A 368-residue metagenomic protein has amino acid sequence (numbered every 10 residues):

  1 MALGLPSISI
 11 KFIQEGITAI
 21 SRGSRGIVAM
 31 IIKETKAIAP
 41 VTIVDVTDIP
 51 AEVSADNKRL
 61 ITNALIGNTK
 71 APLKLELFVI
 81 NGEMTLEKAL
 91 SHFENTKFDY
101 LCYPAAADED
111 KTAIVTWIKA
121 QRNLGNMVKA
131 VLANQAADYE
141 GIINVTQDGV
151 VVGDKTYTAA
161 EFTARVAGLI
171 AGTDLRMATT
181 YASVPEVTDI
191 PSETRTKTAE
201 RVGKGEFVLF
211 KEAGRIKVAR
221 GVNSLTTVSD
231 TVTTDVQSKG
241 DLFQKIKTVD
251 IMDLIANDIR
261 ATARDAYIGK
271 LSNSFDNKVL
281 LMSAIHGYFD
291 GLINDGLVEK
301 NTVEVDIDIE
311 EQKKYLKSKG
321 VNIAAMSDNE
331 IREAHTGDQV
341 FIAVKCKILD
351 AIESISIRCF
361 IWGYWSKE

Functional and structural regions predicted by a protein language model:
M1-A71, E206, R215-E368: Structured, hydrophobic secondary-structure cores that serve as assembly/anchoring elements
L3-G4, R22, I27-T35, V41 (+2 more regions): A glycine- and small-residue-enriched flexible loop/hinge signal that marks low-structured segments
D45, T85-A89, K97: Generic hydrophobic, aliphatic-rich segments that mediate packing or membrane embedding
A55-T62, M84-K88, D110-Q121, L281: Well-ordered, non-membrane alpha-helical segments in soluble/globular domains
D56-H92: A broadly used, surface-exposed interaction patch
N81, Q135, E333-G337: Short, ordered beta-strand-loop transition motifs
